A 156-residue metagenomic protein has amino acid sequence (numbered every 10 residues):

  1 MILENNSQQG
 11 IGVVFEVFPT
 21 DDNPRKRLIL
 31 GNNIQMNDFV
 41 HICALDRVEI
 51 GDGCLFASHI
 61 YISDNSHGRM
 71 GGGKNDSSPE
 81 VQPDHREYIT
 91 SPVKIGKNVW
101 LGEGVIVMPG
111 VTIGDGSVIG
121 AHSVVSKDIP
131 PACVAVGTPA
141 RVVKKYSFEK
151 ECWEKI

Functional and structural regions predicted by a protein language model:
M1-V107, T138, Y146-S147: Flexible, glycine/small-residue-enriched loop-and-beta-strand segment within the central core of proteins
E103-R141, F148-C152: C-terminal/domain-terminus segments
